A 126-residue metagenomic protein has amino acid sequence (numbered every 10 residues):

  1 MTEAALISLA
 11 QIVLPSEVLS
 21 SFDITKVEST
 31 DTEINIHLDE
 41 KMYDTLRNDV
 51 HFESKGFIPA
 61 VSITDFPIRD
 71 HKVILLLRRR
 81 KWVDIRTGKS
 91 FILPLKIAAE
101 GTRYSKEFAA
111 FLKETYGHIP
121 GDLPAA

Functional and structural regions predicted by a protein language model:
M1-N35, E40-Y43, E107: Long C-terminal interaction/binding lobes of large macromolecular proteins
T2, Q11-V13, F52, P59 (+3 more regions): Amphipathic, alpha-helical segments enriched in basic
T2, T25, T30-T32, T45 (+4 more regions): Residue-identity detector for threonine
A5-Q11, R47, E53-F57, K96: N-terminal start-of-chain detector that recognizes signal peptides and the immediate post-cleavage beginning
L14-V18, D23, L46-N48, D84-T87 (+1 more regions): Broad hydrophobic/π-residue packing in well-ordered secondary structure
D23, E33, L38-K41, N48-F52 (+4 more regions): General "foldedness" signal
E33-V83: N-terminal juxtadomain amphipathic helix that follows a signal peptide/anchor or precedes a small N-terminal auxiliary
S62-A126: Short, positively charged, Gly/Tyr-enriched micro-motifs that form contact patches at catalytic or ligand/partner
